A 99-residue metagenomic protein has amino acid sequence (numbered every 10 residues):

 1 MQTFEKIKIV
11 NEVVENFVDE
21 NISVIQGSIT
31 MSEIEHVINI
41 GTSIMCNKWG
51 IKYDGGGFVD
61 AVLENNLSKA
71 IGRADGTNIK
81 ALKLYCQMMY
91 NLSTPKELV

Functional and structural regions predicted by a protein language model:
M1, M31, M45, M88-M89: Detector for methionine-enriched segments
M1-V13, S28-S32, D54, F58 (+2 more regions): Alpha-helix boundary/N-cap detector
K6-F17, H36-I40, N66, A70 (+1 more regions): Charge-rich, solvent-exposed alpha-helical interaction surfaces
E12, F17-D19, S28, L92-P95: Intrinsically disordered, low-complexity, mixed-charge
E20-A70: Amphipathic alpha-helical interaction modules
I71-V99: Amphipathic alpha-helical binding modules
